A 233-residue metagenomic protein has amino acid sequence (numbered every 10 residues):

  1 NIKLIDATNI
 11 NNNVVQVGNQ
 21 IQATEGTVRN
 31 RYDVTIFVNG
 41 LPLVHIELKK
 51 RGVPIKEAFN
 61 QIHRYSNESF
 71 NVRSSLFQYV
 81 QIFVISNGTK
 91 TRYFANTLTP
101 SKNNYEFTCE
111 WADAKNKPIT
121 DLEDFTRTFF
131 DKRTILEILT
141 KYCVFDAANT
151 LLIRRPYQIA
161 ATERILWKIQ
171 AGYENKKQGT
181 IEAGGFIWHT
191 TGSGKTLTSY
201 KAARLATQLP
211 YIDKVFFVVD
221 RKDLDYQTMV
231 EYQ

Functional and structural regions predicted by a protein language model:
N1-V219, D223-Q233: ATP-dependent helicase/translocase motor core
